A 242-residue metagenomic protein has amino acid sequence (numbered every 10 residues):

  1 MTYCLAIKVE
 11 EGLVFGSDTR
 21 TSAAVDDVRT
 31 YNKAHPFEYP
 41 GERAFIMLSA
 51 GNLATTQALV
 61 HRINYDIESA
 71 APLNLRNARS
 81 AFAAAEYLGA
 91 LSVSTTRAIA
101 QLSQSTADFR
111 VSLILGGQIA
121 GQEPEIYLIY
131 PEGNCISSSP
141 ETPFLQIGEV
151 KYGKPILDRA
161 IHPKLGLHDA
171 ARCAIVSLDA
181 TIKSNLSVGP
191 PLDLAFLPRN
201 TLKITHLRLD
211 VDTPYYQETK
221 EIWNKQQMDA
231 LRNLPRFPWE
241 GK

Functional and structural regions predicted by a protein language model:
M1-Q101, F144-H168, R172, E218-G241: Conserved short S/T/G-enriched processing/targeting/catalytic segments and their helical context
T2-K8, L13-G16, V111-Q118, Y127 (+1 more regions): Short beta-strand scaffold segments in enzyme catalytic cores
S49-G51, S92, L115-I119, L128-P131 (+2 more regions): Short, structured patches in soluble enzyme cores that scaffold and shape functional sites
G89-L128: Active-site periphery "cap/insert" segments of enzyme catalytic domains
A107, G116, Q122-E123, L207 (+2 more regions): Accessory "access/gating" subregions that flank catalytic or transport cores
A120-Q122, E132-C135, R232: Non-transmembrane, aqueous-exposed alpha-helical and coiled segments at domain scale
E132-L145, G153: Cysteine protease-like catalytic core of ubiquitin/ubiquitin-like
T181, N185-D193, T201-Y215, T219 (+1 more regions): C-terminal binding/interaction regions
